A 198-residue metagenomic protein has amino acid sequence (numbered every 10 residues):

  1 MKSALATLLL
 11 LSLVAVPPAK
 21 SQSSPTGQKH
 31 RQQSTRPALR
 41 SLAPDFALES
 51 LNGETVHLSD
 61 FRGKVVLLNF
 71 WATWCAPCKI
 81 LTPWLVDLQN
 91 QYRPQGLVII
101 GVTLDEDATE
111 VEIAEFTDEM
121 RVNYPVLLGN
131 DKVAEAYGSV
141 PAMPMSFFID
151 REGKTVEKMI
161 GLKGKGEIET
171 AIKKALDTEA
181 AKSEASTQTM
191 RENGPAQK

Functional and structural regions predicted by a protein language model:
M1-D45, K158, E169-A171, A181-K198: N-terminal targeting signals for export/organelle localization
A43-P44, V66, M143-P144: Short loop/turn microsegments at loop-to-beta-strand junctions
F46, F61, F70-W71, F116 (+1 more regions): Conserved hydrophobic/aromatic "anchor" residues that stabilize well-ordered secondary structure elements
V56-A76: Short active-site neighborhood of thiol/selenol oxidoreductases, capturing the structured segment around
F61-K64, P94, V122-N123: Active-site acidic short loop of glycosyltransferases
K79-M120, G129-A136: Structural microenvironment flanking redox-active thiols in thiol-disulfide oxidoreductases
E115-N123, L128-K173: Thiol/disulfide oxidoreductase modules built on the thioredoxin-like
